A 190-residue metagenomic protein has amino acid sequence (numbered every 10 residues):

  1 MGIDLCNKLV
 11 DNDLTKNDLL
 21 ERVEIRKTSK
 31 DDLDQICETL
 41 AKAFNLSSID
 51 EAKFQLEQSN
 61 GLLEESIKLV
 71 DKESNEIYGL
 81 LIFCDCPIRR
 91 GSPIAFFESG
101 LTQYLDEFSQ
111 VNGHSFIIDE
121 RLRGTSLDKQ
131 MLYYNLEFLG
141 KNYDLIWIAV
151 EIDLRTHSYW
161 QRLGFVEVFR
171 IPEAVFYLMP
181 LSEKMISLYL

Functional and structural regions predicted by a protein language model:
L5-K8, D153, I171-L190: C-terminal "cap" of GNAT-fold acetyltransferases
E21-I36: A short beta-loop-alpha structural element at the N-terminal edge of CoA-dependent acyl/N-acetyltransferase catalytic
A43-S74, L80-I88: Active-site rim helix/loop that mediates acceptor-substrate recognition in acyltransferases
S74-E76, L80-S115, R123: Conserved acyl-donor/pantetheine-binding loop and adjacent beta-alpha core of acyl/acetyltransferases and related
L105, Q130-L145: Conserved acyl-CoA
Q110, L139-I152: Conserved GNAT acetyl-CoA-binding A-motif
I118, G124-E137, R162: Conserved acetyl-CoA-binding loop-helix of GNAT-fold acetyltransferases
R123, W147-S158, E173-L178: Conserved beta-strand-loop-alpha-helix junction that forms the acyl-donor binding cleft
